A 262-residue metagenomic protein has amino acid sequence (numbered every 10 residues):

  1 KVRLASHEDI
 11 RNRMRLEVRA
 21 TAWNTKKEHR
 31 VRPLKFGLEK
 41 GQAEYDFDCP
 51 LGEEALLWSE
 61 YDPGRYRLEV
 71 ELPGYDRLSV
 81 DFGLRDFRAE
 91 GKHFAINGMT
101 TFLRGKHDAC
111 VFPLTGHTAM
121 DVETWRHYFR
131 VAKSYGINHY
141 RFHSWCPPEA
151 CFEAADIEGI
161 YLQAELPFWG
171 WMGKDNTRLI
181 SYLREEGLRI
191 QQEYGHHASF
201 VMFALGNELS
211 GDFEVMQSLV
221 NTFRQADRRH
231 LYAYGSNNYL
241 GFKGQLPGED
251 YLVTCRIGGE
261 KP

Functional and structural regions predicted by a protein language model:
K1-H143, V201-M202, Q225, R229 (+1 more regions): Secreted/periplasmic carbohydrate-active enzymes, especially glycoside hydrolases
H139-P262: Substrate-binding/catalytic cleft of secreted carbohydrate-active enzymes, primarily glycoside hydrolases
